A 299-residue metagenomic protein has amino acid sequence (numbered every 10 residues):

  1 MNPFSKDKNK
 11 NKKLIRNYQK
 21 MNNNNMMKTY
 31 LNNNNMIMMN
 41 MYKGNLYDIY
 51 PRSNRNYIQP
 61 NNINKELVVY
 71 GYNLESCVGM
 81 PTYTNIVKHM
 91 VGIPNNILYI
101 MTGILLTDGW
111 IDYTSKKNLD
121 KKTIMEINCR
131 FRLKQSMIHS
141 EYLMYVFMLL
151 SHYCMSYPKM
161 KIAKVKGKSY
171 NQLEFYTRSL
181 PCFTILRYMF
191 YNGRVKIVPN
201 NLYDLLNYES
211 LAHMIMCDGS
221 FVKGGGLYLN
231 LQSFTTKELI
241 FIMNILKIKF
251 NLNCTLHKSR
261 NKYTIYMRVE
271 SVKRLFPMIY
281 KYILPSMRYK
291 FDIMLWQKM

Functional and structural regions predicted by a protein language model:
M1-M299: Internal intein/HINT superfamily modules and their associated LAGLIDADG
